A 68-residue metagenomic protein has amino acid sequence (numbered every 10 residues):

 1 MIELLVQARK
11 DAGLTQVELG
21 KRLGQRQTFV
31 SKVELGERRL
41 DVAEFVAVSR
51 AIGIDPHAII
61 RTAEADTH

Functional and structural regions predicted by a protein language model:
E3-R22: Short basic helix-loop element that most often maps to the first helix and adjoining turn of HTH DNA-binding modules
V17, T28, R38, H57: Key DNA-contact positions within bacterial/archaeal DNA-binding proteins
R26, E37, A63-T67: The DNA-recognition helices of helix-turn-helix-type DNA-binding domains
E37-A47: Short, basic-rich loop-to-helix N-cap that marks the start of a DNA-contacting helix
R50, A58-H68: Short, charged recognition helix plus adjacent turn of helix-turn-helix-like nucleic-acid-binding domains
